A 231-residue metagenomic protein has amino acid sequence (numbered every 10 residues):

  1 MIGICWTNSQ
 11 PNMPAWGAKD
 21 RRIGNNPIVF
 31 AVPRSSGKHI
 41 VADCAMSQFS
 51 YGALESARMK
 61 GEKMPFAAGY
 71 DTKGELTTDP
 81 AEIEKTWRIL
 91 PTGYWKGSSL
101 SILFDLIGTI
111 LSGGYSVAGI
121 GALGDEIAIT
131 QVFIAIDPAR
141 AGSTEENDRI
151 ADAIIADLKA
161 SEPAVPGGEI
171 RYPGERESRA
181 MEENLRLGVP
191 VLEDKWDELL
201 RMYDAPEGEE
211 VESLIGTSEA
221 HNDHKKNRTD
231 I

Functional and structural regions predicted by a protein language model:
M1-G3: Hydrophobic beta-strand scaffold residues
C5-N8: Glycine-rich, histidine-containing beta strand-loop boundary motifs that form or position
Q10, M46-F49, K96, P138-R140: Glycine-rich beta-alpha junction loops
N12-A81: Phosphate/diphosphate-binding glycine-rich loops and adjacent basic-rich segments that engage nucleotide
N26, K38, R88, S99 (+3 more regions): General structural feature for long, well-ordered alpha-helical segments within catalytic domains of soluble enzymes
M59-I120: Secondary-shell segments that build the walls of catalytic and ion/ligand-binding clefts
L111, S116-I231: Catalytic-core signal marking the mid-to-C-terminal active-site face
